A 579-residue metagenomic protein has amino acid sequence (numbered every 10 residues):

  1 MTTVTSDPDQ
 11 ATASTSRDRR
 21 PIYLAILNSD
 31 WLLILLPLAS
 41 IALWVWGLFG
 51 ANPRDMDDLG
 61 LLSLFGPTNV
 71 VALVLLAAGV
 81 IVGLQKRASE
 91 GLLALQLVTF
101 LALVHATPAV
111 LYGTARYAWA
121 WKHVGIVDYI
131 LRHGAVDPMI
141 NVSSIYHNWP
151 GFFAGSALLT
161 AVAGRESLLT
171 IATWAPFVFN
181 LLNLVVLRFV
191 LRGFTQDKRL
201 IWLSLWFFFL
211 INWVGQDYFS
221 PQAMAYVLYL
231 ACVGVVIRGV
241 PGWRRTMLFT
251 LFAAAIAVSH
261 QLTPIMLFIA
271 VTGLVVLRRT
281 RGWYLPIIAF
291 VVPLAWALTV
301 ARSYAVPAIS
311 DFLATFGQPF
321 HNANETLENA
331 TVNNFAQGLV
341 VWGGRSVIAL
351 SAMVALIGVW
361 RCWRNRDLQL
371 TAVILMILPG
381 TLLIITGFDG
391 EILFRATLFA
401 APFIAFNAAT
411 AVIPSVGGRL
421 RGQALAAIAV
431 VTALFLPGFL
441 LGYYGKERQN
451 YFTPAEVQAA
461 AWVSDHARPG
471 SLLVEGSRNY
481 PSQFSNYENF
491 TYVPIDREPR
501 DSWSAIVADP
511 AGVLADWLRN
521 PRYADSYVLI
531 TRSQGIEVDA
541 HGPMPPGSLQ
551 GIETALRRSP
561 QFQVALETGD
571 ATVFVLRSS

Functional and structural regions predicted by a protein language model:
A51-L59, A161-R165, G317-W342: Juxtamembrane membrane-water interface segments that cap and precede transmembrane helices
L59-G60, I81-K86, L93-L95, A102-Y226 (+2 more regions): Active-site lumenal/periplasmic loops and adjacent helix-entry segments of GT-C-fold, multi-pass membrane
L64-F65, Q222, G390-G417: Hydrophobic/aromatic-rich transmembrane helices and adjacent perimembrane loops
L75-V82, A270, V275, F290-V291 (+1 more regions): Hydrophobic, aromatic-rich transmembrane alpha-helices and their immediate juxtamembrane boundary segments
L84-A88, W243, T280-P286, M353-M376: Membrane-interface helix-loop-helix junctions at transmembrane boundaries of multi-pass membrane enzymes, predominantly
L92-A102, F249, A270, I287-V291 (+3 more regions): Transmembrane alpha-helix segments characteristic of polytopic inner-membrane glycan-assembly/cell-envelope
F177, T410-P414, G418-S579: Extracytoplasmic
F209-W213, V233-V235, T246-Q261, T272-G273: Membrane-interface alpha helices of multi-pass inner-membrane proteins
